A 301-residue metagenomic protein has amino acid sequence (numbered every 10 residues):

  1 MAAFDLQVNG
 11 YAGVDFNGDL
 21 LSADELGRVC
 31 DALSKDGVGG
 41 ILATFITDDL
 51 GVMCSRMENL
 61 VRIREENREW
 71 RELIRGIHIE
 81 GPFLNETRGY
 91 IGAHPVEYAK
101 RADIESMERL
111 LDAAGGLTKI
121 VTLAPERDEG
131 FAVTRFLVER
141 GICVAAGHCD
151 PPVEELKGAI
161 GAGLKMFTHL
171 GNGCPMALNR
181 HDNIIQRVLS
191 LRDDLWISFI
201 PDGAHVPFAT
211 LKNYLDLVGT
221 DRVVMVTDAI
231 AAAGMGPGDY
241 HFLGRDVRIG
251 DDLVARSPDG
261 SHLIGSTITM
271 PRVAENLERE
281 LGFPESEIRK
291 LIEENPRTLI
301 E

Functional and structural regions predicted by a protein language model:
A2-V8: Metallo-beta-lactamase
Q7, L33, I79, L137 (+5 more regions): Divalent metal-coordination and catalytic microenvironments
V8-D15, G27-R56, E72-N85, A114-E126 (+3 more regions): Divalent metal-dependent hydrolysis catalytic cores, especially in the metallo-beta-lactamase
G51-R62, Y90: Metal-dependent catalytic neighborhoods of phosphoester/phosphodiester hydrolases
V61-R64, L111, T134-G141, L215 (+1 more regions): Surface-exposed amphipathic alpha-helices with a cationic face
E65-E72, A114-G116, E139-G141, V218-G219 (+1 more regions): Short helix-capping segments at alpha-helix termini
I79, E86-I184: Divalent metal-binding pocket/active-site signature
V133, E155-R289: Active-site-adjacent C-terminal substructures of enzyme catalytic domains
